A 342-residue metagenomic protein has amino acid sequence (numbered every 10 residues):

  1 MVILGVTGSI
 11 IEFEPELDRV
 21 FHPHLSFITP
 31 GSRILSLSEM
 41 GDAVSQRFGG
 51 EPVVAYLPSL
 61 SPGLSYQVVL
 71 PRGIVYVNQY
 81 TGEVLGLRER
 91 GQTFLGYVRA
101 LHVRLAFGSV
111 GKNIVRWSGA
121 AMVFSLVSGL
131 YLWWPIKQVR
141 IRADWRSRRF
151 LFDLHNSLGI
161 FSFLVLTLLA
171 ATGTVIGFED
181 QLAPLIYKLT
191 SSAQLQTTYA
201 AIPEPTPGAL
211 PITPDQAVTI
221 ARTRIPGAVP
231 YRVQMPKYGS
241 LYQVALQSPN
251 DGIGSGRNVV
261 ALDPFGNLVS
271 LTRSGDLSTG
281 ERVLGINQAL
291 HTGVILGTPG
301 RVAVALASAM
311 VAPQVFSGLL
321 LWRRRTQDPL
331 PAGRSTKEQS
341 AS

Functional and structural regions predicted by a protein language model:
M1-S342: Conserved histidines in hydrophobic membrane contexts and catalytic metal-binding motifs
